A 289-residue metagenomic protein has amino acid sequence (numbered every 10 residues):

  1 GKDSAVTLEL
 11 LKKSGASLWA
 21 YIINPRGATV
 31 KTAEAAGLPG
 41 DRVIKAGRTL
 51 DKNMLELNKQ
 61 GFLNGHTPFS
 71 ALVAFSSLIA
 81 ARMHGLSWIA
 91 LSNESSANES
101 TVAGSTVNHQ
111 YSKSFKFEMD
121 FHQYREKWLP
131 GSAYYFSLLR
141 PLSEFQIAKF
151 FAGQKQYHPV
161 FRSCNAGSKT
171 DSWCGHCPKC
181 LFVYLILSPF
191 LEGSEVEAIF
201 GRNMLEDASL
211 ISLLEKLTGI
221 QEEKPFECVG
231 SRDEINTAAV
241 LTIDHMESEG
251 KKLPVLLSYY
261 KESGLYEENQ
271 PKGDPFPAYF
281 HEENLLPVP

Functional and structural regions predicted by a protein language model:
S4-P289: Nucleotide-activated chemistry modules centered on ATP-dependent adenylation/adenylyltransferase
